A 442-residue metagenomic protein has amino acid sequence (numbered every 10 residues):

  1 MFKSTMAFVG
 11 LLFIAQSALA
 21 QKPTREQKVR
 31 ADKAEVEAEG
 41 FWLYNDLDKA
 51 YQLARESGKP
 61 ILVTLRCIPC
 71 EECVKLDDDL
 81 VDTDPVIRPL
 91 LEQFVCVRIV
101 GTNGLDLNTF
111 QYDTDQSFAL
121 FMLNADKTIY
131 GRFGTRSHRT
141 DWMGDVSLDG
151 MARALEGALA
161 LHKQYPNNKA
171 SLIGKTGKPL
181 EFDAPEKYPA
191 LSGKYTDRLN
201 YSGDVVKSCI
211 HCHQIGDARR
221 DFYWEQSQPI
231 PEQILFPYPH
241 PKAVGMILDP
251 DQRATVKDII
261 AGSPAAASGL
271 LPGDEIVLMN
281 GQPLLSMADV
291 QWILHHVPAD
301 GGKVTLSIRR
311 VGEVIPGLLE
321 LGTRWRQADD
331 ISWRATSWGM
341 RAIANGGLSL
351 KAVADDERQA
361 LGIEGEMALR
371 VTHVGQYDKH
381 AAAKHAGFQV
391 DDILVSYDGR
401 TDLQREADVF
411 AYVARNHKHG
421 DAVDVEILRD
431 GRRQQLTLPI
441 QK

Functional and structural regions predicted by a protein language model:
Q21-A50, R55-S57: N-terminal leader/targeting and pre-domain segments
F41-Y44, L65-I68, I87-L105: Thiol-based oxidoreductase modules, predominantly thioredoxin-like and allied folds used for disulfide exchange
L62-V74, V205-G216: The canonical Cys-X-X-Cys-His
E72-L90, D221: Typically the conserved alpha-helix immediately C-terminal to a functionally engaged Cys/Sec in thioredoxin-like
R88, C96, M143-V244: Sequence context surrounding c-type heme c attachment/ligation sites in exported
Q116-S137: A short, hydrophobic beta-strand/beta-hairpin element that forms part of a small beta-sheet core
P237-L278, Q282-L285, L348-S396, R400-Q404: PDZ/PDZ-like domain segments forming the peptide/carboxylate-binding groove, activating on the N-terminal beta-strands
V277, W292-S332, A386-Q389, V395 (+1 more regions): PDZ-domain C-terminal substructure recognizer with occasional recognition of PDZ-binding tails
